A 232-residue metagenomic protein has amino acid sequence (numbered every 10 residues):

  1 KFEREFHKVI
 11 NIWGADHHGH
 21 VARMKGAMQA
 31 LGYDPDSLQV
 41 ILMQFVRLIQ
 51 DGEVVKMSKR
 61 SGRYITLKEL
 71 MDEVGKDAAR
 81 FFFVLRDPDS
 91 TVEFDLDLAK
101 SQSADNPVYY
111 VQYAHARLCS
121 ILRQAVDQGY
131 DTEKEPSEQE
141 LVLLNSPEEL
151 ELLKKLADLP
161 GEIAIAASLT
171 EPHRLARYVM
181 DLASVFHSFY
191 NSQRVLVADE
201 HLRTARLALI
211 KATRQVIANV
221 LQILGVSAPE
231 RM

Functional and structural regions predicted by a protein language model:
K1-M232: Non-catalytic interaction-recognition regions
